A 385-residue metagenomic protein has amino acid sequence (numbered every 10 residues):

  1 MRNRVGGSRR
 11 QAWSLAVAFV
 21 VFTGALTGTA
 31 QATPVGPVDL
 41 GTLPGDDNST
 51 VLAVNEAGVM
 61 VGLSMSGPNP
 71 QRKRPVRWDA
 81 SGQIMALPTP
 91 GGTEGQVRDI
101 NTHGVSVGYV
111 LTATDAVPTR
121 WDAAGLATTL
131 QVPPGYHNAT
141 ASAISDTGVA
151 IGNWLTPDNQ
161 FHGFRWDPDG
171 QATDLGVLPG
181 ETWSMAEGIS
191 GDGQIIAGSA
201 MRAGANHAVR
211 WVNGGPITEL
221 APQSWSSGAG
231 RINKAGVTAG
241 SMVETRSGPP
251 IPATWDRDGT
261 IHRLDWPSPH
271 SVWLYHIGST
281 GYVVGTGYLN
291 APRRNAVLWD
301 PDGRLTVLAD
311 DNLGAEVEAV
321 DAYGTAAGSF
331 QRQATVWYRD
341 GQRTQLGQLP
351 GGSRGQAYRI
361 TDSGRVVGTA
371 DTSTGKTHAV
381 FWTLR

Functional and structural regions predicted by a protein language model:
R2-A32: Secretory targeting and sorting signals
Q31-R385: Residue-level hotspots at or immediately adjacent to binding/recognition sites across diverse folds
